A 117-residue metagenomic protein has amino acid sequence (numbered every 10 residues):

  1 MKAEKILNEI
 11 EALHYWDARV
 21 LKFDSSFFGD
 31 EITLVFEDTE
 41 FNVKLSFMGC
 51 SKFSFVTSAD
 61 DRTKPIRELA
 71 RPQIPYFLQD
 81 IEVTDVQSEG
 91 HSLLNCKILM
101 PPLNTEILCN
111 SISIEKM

Functional and structural regions predicted by a protein language model:
M1-M117: Surface-exposed, interaction-prone regions used to assemble/regulate multi-protein complexes
